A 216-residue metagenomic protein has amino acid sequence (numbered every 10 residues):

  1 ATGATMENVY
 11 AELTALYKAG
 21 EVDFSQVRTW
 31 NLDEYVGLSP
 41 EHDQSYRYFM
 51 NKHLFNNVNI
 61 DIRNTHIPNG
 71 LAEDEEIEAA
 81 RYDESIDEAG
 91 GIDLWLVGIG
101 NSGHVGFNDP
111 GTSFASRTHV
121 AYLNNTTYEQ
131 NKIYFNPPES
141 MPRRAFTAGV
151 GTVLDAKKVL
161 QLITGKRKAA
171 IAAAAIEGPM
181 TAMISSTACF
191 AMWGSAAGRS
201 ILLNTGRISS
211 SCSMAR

Functional and structural regions predicted by a protein language model:
A1, W30-D33, L160: Short glycine-rich or small-residue beta-strand-to-loop segments that form or flank ligand, phosphate, metal/Fe-S
A1-K18: Glycine-rich N-terminal segment of FAD-binding domains in flavoprotein oxidoreductases, spanning the beta-loop-helix
V9-A11, F107-N108, A172, C212-A215: Short hydrophobic alpha-helical segments that form membrane-spanning helices or hydrophobic packing faces of helical
L13-G20, G111, I176: Active-site catalytic pocket residues across diverse enzymes, especially alpha/beta-hydrolases
Y17-D23, N57-I60: Short helix-capping segments at alpha-helix termini
D23, R28, D33-P40: Anion-binding alpha/beta catalytic cores of soluble intermediary-metabolism enzymes, centered on
V36-P179: Conserved phosphate- and dinucleotide-binding cores of soluble alpha/beta proteins, encompassing both enzyme active
T181, S185-S195, R199-S200, N204-R216: Low-acidity, Ser/Thr- and Arg-rich intrinsically disordered low-complexity segments
